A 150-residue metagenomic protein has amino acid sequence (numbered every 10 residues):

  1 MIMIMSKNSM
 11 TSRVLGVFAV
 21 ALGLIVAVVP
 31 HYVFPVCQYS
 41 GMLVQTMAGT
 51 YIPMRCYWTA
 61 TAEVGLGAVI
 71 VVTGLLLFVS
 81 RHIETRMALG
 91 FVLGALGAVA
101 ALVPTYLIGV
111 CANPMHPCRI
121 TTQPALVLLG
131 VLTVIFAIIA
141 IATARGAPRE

Functional and structural regions predicted by a protein language model:
M1-V29, T143-G146: Cytosolic juxtamembrane helix and N-cap/initiation of the first transmembrane helix
S12-G16, T85-L93: Membrane-interfacial loop-to-transmembrane alpha-helix junctions, especially the N-terminal start
L24-V36, A95-A112: C-terminal TM-helix exit segments that contain a strictly Trp-centered aromatic cap at the helix terminus
V36-A60, V103-V127: Interfacial non-cytosolic loop connecting adjacent transmembrane helices
Y39, P148-E150: Short, Lys/Arg-enriched, Gly/Pro-containing loop segments at transmembrane-helix junctions of multi-pass membrane
G65-G74, L126-I141: Hydrophobic cores of alpha-helical transmembrane segments in multi-pass inner/ER membrane proteins, independent
I70, G90-A101, Q123, G130-V134: Hydrophobic alpha-helical segments of small multi-pass membrane proteins
V72-A88, I141-A147: Juxtamembrane helix-break-helix junctions at the cytosolic face of small multi-pass alpha-helical membrane proteins
